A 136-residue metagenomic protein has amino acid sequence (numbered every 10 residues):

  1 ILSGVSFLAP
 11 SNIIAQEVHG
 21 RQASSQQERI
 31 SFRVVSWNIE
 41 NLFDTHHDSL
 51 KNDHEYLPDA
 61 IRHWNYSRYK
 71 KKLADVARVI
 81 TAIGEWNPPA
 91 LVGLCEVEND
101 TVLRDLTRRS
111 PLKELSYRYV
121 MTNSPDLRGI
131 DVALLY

Functional and structural regions predicted by a protein language model:
I1-V18: Bacterial Sec-dependent N-terminal signal peptides
I13-V132: N-terminal, active-site-proximal structural segment of metallo-dependent hydrolase catalytic domains
